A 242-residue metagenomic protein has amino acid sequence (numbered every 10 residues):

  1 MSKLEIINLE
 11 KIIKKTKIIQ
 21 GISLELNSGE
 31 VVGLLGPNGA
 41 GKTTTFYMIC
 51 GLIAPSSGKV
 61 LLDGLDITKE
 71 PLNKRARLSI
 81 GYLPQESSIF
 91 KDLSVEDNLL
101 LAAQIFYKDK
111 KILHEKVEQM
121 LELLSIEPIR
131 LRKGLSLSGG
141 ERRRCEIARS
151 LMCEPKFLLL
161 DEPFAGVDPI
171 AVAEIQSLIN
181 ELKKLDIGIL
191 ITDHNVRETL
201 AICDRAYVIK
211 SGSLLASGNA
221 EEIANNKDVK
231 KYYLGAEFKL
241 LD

Functional and structural regions predicted by a protein language model:
L35-P37: The feature captures the beta-strand-to-loop junction immediately N-terminal to the Walker
C50: Helix-to-loop junction immediately C-terminal to a conserved catalytic motif
G58-L65, A76-L78: Conserved ABC transporter NBD signature motif
L100, K111-I129, S177-N180, D228: Conserved ABC ATPase "signature" region
K133-L137, E141: Conserved ABC ATPase signature
E154: Conserved catalytic motifs of ABC-family nucleotide-binding domains
L158-E162: Catalytic Walker B motif of ABC-type/P-loop ATPase nucleotide-binding domains
